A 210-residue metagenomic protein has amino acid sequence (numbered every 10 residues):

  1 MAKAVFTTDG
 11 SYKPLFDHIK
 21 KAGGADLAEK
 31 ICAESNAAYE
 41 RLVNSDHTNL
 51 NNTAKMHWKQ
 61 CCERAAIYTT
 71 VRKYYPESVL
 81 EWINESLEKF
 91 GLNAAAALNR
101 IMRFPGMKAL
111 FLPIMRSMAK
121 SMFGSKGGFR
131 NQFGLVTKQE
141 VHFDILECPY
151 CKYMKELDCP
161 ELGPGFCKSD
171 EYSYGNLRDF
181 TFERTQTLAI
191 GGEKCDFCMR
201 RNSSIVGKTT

Functional and structural regions predicted by a protein language model:
M1-V71: N-terminal, charged low-complexity regulatory/assembly segments
K59, E63-A65, T69-L157: Amphipathic interaction/junction segments at domain boundaries or subunit interfaces
C62, A66, S169, G192: Short, well-structured alpha-helical interface segments that form or flank functional binding sites
Q132-A189: Short, hydrophobic/π-rich interface segment
P149, S203-I205: Short loop/turn segments at secondary-structure transitions that flank enzyme active sites
L188-N202: C-terminal edge-of-domain segments
G207-T210: Short, charged, solvent-exposed linker or helix-capping segments at domain edges/interfaces that act as flexible hinges
